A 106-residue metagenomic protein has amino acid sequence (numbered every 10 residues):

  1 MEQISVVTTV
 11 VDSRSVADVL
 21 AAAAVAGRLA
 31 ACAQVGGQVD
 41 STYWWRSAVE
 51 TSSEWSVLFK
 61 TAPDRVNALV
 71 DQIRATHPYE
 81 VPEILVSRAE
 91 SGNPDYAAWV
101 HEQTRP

Functional and structural regions predicted by a protein language model:
M1-P106: Positively charged, small/polar-rich N-terminal and surface patches that mediate targeting and assembly and bind
